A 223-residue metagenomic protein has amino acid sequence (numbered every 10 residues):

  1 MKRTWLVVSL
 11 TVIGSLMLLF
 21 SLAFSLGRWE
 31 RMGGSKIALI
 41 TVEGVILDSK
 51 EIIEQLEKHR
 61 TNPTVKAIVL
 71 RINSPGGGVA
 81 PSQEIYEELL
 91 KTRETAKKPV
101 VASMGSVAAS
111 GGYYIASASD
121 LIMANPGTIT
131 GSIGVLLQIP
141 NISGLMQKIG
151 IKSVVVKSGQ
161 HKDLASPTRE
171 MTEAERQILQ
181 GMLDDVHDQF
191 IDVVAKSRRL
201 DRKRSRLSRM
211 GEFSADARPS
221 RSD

Functional and structural regions predicted by a protein language model:
M1-P99, S103-S197: Small-residue-centered hinge/linker elements
Y113-S117, A217-S222: Short helices/loops that flank or line small-molecule/ion binding pockets
L179, S222-D223: Short, glycine/charged-rich beta-strand-loop motifs at protein surfaces that mediate ligand recognition and catalysis
F190-S220: Secondary-structure end/capping motifs
